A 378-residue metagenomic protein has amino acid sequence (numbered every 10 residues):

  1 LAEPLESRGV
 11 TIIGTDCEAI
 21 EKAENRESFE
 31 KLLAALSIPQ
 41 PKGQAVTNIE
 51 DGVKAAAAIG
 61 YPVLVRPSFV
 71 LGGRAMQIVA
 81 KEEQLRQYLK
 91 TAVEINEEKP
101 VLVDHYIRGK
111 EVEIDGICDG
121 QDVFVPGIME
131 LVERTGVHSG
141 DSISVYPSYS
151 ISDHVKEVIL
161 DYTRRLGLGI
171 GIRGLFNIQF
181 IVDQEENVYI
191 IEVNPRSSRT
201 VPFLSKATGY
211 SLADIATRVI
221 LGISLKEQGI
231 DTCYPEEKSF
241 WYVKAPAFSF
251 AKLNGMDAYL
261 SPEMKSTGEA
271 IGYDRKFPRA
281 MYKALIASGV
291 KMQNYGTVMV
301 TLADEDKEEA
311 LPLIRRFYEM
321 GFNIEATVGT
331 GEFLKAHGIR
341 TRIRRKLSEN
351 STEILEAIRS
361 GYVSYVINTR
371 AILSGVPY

Functional and structural regions predicted by a protein language model:
L1, V10-G14, E21, E27-S28 (+4 more regions): ATP-dependent carboxylate activation and anion-phosphoryl transfer catalytic cores that bind Mg-ATP to form
L1-I38, T47-K54, Y273-G375: ATP-binding N-terminal substructure of ATP-dependent carboxylate-amine bond-forming enzymes
F69-V70, I372: Short acidic/polar capping segments at secondary-structure boundaries
Y378: HKD (HxKxxxxD) catalytic microenvironment of the phospholipase D
